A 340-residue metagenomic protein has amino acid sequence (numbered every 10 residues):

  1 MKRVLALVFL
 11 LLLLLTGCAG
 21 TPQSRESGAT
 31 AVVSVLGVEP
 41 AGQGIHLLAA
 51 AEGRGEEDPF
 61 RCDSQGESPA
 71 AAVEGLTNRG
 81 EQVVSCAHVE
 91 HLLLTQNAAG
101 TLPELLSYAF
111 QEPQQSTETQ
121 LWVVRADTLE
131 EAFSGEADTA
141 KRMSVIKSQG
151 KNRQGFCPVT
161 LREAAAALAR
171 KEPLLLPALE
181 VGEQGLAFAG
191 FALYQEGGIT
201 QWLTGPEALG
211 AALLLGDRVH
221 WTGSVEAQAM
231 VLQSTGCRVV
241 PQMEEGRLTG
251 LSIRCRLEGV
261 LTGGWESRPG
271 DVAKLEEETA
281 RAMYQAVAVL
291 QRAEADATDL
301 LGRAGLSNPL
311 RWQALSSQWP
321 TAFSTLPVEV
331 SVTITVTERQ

Functional and structural regions predicted by a protein language model:
K2-Q340: Membrane-proximal alpha-helical signals and transmembrane carboxylates
